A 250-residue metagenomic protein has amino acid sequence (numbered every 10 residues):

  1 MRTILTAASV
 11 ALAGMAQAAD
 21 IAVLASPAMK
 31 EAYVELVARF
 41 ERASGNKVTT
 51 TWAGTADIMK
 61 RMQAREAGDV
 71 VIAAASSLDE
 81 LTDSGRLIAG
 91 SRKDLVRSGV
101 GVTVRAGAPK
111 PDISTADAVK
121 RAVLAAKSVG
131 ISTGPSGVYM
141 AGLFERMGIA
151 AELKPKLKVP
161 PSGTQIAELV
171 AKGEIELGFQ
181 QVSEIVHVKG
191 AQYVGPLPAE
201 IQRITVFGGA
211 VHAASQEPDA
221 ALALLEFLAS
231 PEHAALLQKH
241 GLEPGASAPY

Functional and structural regions predicted by a protein language model:
I4-A13: Sec-dependent N-terminal signal peptides
G14-A18: Sec/Tat signal peptide C-region and signal peptidase I cleavage site
A19-E66, I72-S98, T103-Y250: Exported/periplasmic ABC-transporter solute-binding proteins
